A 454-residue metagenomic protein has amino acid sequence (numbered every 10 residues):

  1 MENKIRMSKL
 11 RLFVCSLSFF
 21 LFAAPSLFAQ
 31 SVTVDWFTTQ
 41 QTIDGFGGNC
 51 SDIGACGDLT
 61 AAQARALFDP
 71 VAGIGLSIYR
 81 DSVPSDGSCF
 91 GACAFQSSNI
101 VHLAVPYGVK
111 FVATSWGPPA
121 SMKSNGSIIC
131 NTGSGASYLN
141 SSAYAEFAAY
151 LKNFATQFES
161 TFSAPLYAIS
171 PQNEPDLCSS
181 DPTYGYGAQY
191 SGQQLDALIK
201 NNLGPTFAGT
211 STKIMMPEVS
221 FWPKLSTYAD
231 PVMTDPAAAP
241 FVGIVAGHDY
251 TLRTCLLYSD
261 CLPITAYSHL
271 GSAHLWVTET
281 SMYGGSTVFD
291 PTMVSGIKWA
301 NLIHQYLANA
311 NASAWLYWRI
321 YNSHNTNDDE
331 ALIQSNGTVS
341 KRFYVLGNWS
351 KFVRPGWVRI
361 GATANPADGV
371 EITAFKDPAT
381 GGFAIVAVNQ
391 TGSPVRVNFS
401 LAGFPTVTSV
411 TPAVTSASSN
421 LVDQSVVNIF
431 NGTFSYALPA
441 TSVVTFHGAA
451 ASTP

Functional and structural regions predicted by a protein language model:
V14-S26: Bacterial N-terminal signal peptides
A29-D69: N-terminal module-boundary/linker segments of secreted carbohydrate-active enzymes
T33-T38, P70-T234: Substrate-binding cleft and catalytic face of glycoside hydrolase catalytic domains, especially the flexible beta-alpha
T42-C50, L76-V83, K110-S115, Y167-P171 (+6 more regions): Structural recognition of the beta-strand scaffold that forms the well-ordered cores of secreted hydrolase catalytic
Y144, T156, P182-L302, N309: Noncatalytic carbohydrate-binding groove/subsite architecture in carbohydrate-active enzymes
H274-K351, I360-D368: Aromatic/acidic polysaccharide-binding cleft in carbohydrate-active enzymes
N365-T408, T441: Carbohydrate-binding surface patches
V426-S452: C-terminal beta-strand-rich structural cap/linker in extracellular carbohydrate-active enzymes
